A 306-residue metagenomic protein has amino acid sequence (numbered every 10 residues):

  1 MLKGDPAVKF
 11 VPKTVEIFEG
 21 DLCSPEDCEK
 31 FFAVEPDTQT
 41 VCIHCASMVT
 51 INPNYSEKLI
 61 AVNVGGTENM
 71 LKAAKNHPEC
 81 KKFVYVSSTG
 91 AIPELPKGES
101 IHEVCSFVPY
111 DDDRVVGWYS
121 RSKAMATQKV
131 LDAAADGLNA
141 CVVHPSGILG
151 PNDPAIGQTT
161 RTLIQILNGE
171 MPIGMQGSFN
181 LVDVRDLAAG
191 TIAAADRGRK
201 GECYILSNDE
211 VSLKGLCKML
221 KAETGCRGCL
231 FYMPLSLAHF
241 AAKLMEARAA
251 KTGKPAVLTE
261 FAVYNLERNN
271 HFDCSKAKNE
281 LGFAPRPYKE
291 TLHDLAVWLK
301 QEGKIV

Functional and structural regions predicted by a protein language model:
G4-D5, F10-G65, N69: NAD(P)H-binding glycine-rich loop region in Rossmannoid oxidoreductase-like domains and their noncatalytic homologs
I51, T89-I101, I148-G157: Conserved catalytic-site region of short-chain dehydrogenase/reductase
E57, G65-G117: Conserved Rossmann-fold NAD(P)-dependent oxidoreductase catalytic core, especially the SDR/UDP-sugar
N76, D113-V143: Active-site Tyr-X1-5-Lys
M125, I156-Q158, M175-A195, E202: Substrate-positioning beta->alpha
G137-V142, S146-N180: NAD(P)-dependent short-chain dehydrogenase/reductase
M171-Q176, L181-V184, L235-E280: A hydrophobic C-terminal alpha-helical subdomain
G190-L258, C274, E290-V306: Mid/C-terminal beta-alpha module of Rossmann-like enzyme folds, strongest in SDR-family dehydrogenases/epimerases
